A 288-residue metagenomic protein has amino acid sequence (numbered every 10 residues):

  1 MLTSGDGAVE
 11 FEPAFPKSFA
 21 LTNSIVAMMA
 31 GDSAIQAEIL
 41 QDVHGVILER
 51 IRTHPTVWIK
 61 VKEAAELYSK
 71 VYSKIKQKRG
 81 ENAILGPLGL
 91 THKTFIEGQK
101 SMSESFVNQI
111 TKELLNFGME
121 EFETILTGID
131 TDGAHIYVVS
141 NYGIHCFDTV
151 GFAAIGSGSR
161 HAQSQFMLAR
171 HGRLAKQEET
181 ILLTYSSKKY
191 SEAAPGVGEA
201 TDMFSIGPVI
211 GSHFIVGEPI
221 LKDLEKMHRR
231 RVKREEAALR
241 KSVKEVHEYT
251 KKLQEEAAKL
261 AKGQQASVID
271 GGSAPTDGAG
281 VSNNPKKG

Functional and structural regions predicted by a protein language model:
M1, G118, F122-I129, H135-Y137 (+2 more regions): Short beta-strand scaffold segments in enzyme catalytic cores
M1-I110, F117, I144-L182, V197 (+1 more regions): Conserved short S/T/G-enriched processing/targeting/catalytic segments and their helical context
K112-L114, S191: Generic recognition of flexible, low-complexity loop/linker segments
F122-L126, K189-A194: A short, hydrophobic secondary-structure junction motif
T131-G133, G143-I144: Short acidic/polar capping segments at secondary-structure boundaries
Y137-V139, G151-F152: Domain-length cofactor-binding catalytic modules of enzymes
Q177-I181, Y190-S205: Flexible, glycine/charged-enriched surface loops at secondary-structure junctions
